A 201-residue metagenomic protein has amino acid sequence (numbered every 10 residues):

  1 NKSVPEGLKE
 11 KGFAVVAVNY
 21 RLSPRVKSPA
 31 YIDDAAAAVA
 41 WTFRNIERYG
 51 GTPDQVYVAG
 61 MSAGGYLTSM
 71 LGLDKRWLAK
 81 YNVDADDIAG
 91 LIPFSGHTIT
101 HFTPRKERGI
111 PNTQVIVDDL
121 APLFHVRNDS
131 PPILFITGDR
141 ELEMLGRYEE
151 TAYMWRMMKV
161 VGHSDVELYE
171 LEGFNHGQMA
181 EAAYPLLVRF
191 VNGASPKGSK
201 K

Functional and structural regions predicted by a protein language model:
N1-A17: Short amphipathic alpha-helix adjacent to the substrate-entry channel of hydrolases
K9-E10, A40-R48, G72-W77, K159-H163 (+2 more regions): Sec-exported extracytoplasmic/periplasmic mature domains
K11-V16, T52-Q55, D86-G90, D129-I133 (+1 more regions): Loop/turn elements at helix/coil->beta-strand transitions in domains of secreted/extracellular proteins
A14, N19-S23, H97, F174: Short beta-to-alpha linker loops that shape the active-site pocket of alpha/beta-hydrolase fold enzymes
A37-E107, V117-D118, P122: Primarily recognizes the serine-hydrolase "nucleophile elbow" in alpha/beta-hydrolase and SGNH/GDSL folds
S62, D139-E141, F174: Residue-level signal for short, function-critical loop segments
N82-P104, N112-R156, V160: The feature captures the conserved acid-bearing segment of alpha/beta-hydrolase catalytic domains
I136, A152-W155, K159-K201: C-terminal catalytic histidine-bearing segment of alpha/beta-hydrolase fold enzymes
